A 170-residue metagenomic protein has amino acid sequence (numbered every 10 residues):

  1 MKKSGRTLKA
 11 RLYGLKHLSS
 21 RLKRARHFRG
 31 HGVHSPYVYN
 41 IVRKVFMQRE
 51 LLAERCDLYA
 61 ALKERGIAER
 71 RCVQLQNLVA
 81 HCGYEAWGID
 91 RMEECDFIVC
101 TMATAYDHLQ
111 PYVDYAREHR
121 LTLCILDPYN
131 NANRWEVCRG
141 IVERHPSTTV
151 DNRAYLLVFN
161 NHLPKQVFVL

Functional and structural regions predicted by a protein language model:
M1-H119, Y129-L170: A short alpha-helical cap/connector motif
